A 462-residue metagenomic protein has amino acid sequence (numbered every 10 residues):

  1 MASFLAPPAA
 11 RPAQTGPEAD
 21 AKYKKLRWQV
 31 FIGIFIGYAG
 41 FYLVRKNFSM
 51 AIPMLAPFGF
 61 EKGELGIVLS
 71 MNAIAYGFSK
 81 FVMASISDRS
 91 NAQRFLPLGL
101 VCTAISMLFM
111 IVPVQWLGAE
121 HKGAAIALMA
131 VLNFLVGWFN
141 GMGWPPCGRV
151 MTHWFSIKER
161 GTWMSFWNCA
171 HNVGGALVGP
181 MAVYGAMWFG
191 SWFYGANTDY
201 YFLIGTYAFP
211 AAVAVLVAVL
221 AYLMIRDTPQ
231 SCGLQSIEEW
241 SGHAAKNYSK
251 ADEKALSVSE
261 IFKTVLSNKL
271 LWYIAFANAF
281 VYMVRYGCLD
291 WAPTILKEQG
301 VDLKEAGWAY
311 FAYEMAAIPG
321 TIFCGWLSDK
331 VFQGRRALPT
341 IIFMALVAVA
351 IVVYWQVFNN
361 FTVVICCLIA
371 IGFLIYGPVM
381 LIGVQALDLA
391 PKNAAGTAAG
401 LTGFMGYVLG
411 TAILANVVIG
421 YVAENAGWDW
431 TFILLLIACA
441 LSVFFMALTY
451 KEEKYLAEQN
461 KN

Functional and structural regions predicted by a protein language model:
A13-K24, S231-Y273: Juxtamembrane intracellular "pre-TM" segments in multi-pass secondary transporters
F48-I52, L266-I322, V379, T411 (+1 more regions): Extracytoplasmic gate region of multi-pass secondary transporters
S79-N91, I322-Q333, A423: Helix-to-loop junctions at the C-terminal end of transmembrane segments in multipass secondary transporters
R89-L100, K330-M344: Cytoplasmic membrane-interface "Motif A"-like loop-to-helix N-cap segments of 12-TM Major Facilitator Superfamily
V101-K122, A345-N359: C-terminal ends and interior cores of transmembrane alpha-helices in multi-pass membrane transporters/permeases
L132-A170: Cytoplasmic helix-loop-helix junction between adjacent transmembrane helices in 12-TM secondary transporters
T162-M187, G403-A415: Glycine-rich segments within core transmembrane alpha-helices of 12-TM secondary carriers
G334-I382: C-terminal transmembrane helical hairpin of 12-TM major facilitator-type secondary transporters
